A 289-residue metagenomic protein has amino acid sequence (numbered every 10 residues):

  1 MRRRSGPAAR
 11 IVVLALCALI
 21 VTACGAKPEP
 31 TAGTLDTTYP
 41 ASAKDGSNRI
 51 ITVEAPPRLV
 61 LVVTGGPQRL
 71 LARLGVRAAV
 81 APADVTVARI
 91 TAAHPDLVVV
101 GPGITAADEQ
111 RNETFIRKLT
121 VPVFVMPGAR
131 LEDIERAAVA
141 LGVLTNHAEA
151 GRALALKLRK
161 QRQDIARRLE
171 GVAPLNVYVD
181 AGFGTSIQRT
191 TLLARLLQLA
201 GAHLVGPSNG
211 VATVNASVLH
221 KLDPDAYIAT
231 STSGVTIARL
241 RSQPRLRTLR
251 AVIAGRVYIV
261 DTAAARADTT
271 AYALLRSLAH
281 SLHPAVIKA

Functional and structural regions predicted by a protein language model:
R2-L16, T22-G66, A148-Y178, S281-A289: Bacterial Sec-exported substrate-binding components of ABC uptake systems
T37, D133-A140, L222, T230-A289: Structured C-terminal subdomain patch of bacterial secreted/periplasmic proteins
P40, R58-D108: A short, structured surface patch at a secondary-structure boundary
G46-N48, P82-A88, A107, N209-A216: Short helix-initiation/N-cap motifs at beta->coil->alpha
T64, P102-G103, A181-G182, N209 (+2 more regions): Short secondary-structure boundary segments
A78-V80, T185-A212: Alpha-helical, coiled-coil/dimerization segments enriched in small aliphatic residues
I104-R117, A226-Q243: A ligand-binding cleft/hinge motif common to bilobed small-molecule-binding domains
A106-R111, M126-A140, P174-R195, V235: Extracytoplasmic ligand-binding site segments that recognize negatively charged/polar headgroups
